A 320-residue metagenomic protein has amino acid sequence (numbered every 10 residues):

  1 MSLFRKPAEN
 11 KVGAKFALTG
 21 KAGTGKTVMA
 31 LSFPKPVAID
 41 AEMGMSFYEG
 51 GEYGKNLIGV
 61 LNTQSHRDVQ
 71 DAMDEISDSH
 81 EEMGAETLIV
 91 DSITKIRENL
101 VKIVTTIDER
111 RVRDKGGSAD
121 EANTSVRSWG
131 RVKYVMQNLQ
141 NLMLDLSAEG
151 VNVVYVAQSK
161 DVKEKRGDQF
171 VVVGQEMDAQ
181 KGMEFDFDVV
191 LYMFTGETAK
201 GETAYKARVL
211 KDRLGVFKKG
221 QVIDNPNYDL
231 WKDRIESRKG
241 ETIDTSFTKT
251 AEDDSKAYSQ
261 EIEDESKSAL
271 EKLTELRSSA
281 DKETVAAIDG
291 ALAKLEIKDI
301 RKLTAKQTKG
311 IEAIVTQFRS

Functional and structural regions predicted by a protein language model:
L3-G20, T24-G25, S32-F33, V37 (+4 more regions): Interfaces that engage single-stranded nucleic acids at replication/repair/recombination sites
E9-N10, D78-M83, D145-E149, E184: Conserved catalytic network of the ASCE P-loop NTPase/AAA+ motor domain
A17, T87-I89, V154: Structural motif
G23, D145-Y228: Phosphate-binding/switch region of NTP-binding enzymes
K26, G44-G50, A179: Short, glycine/polar-rich helix-capping loops at beta-to-alpha or helix-loop-helix junctions that flank or form
S32-P34, Y53, E149, D186: Short, structured coil segments at secondary-structure junctions
E49-K115: Conserved nucleotide-sensing/catalytic segment adjacent to the nucleotide-binding pocket in NTP-handling enzymes
S92-K181: P-loop NTPase motor core
